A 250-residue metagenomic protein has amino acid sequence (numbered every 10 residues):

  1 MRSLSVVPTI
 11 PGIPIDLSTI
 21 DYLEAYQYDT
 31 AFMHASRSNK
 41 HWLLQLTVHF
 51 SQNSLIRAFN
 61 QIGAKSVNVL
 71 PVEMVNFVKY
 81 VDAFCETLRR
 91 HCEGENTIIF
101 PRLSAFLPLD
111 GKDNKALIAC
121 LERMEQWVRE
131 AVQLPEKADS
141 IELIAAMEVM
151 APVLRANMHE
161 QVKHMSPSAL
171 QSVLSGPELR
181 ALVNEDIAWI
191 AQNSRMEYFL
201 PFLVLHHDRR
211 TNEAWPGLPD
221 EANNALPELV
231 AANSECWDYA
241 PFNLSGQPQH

Functional and structural regions predicted by a protein language model:
M1-H250: Small-residue-biased structural context
